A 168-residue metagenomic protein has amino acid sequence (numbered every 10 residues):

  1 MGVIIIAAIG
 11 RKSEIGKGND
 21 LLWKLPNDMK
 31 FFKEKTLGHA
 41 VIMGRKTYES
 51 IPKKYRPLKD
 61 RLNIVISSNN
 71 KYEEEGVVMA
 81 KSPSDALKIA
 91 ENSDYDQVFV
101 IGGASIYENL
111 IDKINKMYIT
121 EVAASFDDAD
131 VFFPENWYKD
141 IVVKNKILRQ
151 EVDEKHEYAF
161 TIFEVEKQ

Functional and structural regions predicted by a protein language model:
M1-Q168: Enzymes that bind and transform nitrogen-containing heteroaromatic metabolites
